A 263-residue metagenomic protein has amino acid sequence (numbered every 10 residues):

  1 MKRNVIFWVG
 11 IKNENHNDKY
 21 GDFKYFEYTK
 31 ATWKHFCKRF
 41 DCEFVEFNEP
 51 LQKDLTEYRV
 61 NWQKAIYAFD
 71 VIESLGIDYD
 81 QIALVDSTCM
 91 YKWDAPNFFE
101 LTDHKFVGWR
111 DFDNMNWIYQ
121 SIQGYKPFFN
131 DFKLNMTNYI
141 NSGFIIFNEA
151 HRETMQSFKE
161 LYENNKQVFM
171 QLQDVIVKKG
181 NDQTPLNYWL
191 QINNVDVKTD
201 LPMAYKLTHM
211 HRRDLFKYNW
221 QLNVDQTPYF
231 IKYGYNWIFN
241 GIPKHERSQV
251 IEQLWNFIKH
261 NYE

Functional and structural regions predicted by a protein language model:
M1-D80, N256, N261-E263: N-terminal anchoring/stem segment of glycosyltransferases
V9, F47-E49, W109, D200-A204: Conserved beta-strand termini and adjacent loop/short-helix elements that scaffold enzyme active sites in alpha/beta
N15-H16, K53-L55, Y91-D94, F99-E100 (+4 more regions): Short catalytic/ligand-binding loop motif for oxyanion handling, primarily in non-cytosolic enzymes, centered on
K30-K34, A68-F69, A95-F99, L186-N187 (+1 more regions): Short amphipathic alpha-helical segments and helix-helix/interface helices
F44-E46, I82-L84, F106, V197-D200 (+1 more regions): Conserved beta-strand scaffold positions in the cores of enzyme catalytic domains, especially in NTP/NDP-utilizing
V60-I122, I146, H151-R152: GT-A fold catalytic core of metal-dependent nucleotide-sugar glycosyltransferases, centered on the diacidic
I66, T137-Q249: Catalytic core and acceptor-binding pocket of nucleotide-sugar-dependent glycosyltransferases
I122-M136: Short, flexible, basic/aromatic active-site loop/helix in glycosyltransferases
